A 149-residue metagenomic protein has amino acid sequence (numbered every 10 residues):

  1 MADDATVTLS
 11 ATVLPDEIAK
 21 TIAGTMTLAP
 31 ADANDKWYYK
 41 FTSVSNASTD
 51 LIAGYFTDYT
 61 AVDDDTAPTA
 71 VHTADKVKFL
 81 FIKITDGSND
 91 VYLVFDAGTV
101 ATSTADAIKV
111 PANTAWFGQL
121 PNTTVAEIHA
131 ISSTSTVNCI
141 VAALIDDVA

Functional and structural regions predicted by a protein language model:
M1-D63: N-terminal low-complexity, intrinsically disordered "leader/linker" segments enriched in small/polar and basic residues
A2-E17, S132-A149: C-terminal interaction-tip segments
A47-T49, T60, T66-A70, T99-D106 (+1 more regions): Exposed regions on extracellular, virion, or secretory-pathway luminal proteins
I52-A74, G118-N122: Extracellular and analogous surface-interaction loops
A74-F79, K83-T104: Short, surface-exposed beta-strand/strand-loop-strand elements in extracellular ectodomains
I82, V91-L93, I128-A130, C139-V141: Hydrophobic beta-strand residues in large extracellular and virion-surface proteins
T102-V125: Intrinsically disordered, low-complexity Pro/Gly/Ser/Thr-rich segments with frequent PxxP/GP/PP motifs and embedded
L120-V137: Noncatalytic modules at the cell exterior or secretory-pathway interfaces, chiefly beta-strand-rich lectin/adhesion
